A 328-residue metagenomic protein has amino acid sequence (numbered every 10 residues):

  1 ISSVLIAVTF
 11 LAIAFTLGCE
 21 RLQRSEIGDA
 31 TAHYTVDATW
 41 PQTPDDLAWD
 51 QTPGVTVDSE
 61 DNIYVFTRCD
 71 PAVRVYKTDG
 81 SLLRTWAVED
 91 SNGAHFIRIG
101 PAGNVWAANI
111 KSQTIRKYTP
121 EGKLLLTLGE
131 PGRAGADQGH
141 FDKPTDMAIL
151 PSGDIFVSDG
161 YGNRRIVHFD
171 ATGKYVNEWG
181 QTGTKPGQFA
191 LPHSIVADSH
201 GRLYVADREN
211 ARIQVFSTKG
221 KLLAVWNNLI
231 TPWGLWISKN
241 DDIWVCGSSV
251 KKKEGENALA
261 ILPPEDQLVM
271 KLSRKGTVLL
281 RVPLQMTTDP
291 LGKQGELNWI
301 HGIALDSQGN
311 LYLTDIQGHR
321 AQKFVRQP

Functional and structural regions predicted by a protein language model:
S3-T16: Bacterial N-terminal signal peptides
T16-P328: Eukaryotic scaffold repeat domains enriched in small/polar residues
